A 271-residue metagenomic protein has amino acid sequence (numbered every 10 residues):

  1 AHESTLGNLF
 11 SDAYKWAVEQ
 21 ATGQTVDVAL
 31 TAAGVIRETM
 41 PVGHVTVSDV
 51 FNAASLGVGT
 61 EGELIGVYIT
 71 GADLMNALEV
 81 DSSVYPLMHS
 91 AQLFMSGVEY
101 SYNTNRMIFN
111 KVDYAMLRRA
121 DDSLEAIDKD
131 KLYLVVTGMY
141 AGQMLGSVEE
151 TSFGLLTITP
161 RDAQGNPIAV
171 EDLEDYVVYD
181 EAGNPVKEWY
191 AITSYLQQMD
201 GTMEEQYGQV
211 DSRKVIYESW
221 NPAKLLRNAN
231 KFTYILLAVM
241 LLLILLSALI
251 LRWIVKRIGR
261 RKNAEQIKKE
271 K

Functional and structural regions predicted by a protein language model:
A1-K271: Catalytic centers of hydrolytic enzymes
